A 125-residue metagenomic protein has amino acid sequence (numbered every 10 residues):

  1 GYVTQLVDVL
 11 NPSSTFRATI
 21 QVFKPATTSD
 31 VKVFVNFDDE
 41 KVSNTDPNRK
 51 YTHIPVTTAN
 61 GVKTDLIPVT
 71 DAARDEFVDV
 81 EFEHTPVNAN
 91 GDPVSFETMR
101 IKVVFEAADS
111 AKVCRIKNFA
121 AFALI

Functional and structural regions predicted by a protein language model:
G1-I125: Non-cytosolic beta-sandwich-type ligand-binding/adhesion modules
